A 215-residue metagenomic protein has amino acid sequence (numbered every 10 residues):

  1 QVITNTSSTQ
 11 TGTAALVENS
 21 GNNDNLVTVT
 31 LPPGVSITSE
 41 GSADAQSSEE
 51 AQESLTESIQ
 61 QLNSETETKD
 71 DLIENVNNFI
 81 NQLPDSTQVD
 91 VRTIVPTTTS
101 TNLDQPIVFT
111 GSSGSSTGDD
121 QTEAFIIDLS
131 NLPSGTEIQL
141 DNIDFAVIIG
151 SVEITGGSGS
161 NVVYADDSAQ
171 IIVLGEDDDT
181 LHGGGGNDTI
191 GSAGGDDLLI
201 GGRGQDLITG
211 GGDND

Functional and structural regions predicted by a protein language model:
Q1-E18: Intrinsically disordered, low-structural-confidence terminal and linker regions
Q1-N5, V27-L31, V89-P96: Generic detection of short hydrophobic beta-strand segments and adjacent strand-loop junctions
Q10, D24, P32-G34: Extended alpha-helical scaffolding regions
Q10-T11, S47, G204, D213: Generic signature of intrinsically disordered, low-complexity, basic-rich segments and short cationic peptides
E18, N25-V27: N-terminal segments of secreted, surface-exposed, or virion structural proteins that, immediately after any
T38-E40, A45-L129, G135-V152, I200 (+1 more regions): Beta-strand-rich extracellular passenger or scaffold domains
T117, I208-T209: A general structural signal for short secondary-structure junctions and capping/turn motifs
T122, N131-G135, N142-D144, I149-S151 (+7 more regions): Extracellular, beta-strand-rich repeat scaffolds characterized by small/acidic residue-biased motifs
